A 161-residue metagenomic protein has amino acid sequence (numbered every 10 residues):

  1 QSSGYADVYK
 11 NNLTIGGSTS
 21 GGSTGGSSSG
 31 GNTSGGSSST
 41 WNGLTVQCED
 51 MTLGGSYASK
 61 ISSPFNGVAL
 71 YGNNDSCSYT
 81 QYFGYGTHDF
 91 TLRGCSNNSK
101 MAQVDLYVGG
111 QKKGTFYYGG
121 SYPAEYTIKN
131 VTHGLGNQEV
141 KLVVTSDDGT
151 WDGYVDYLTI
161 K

Functional and structural regions predicted by a protein language model:
Q1-K161: Extracytoplasmic
